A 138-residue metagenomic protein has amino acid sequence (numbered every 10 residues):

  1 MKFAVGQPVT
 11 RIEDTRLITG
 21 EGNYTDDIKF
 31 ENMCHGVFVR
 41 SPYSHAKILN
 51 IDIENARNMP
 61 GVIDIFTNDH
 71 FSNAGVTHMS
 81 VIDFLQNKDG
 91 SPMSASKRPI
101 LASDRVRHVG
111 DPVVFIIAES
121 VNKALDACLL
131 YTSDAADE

Functional and structural regions predicted by a protein language model:
M1-S133: Flexible, low-hydrophobicity surface segments
D134-E138: A short, hydrophobic C-terminal helix/tail in secreted or cell-surface proteins
